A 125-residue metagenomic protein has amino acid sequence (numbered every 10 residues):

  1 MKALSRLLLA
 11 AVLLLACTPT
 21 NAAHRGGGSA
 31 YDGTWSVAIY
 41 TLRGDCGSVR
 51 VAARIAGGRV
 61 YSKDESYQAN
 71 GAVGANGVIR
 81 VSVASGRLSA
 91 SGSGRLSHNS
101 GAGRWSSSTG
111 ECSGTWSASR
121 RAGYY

Functional and structural regions predicted by a protein language model:
M1-L8: Bacterial N-terminal signal peptides that target proteins for export
L8-A16: Bacterial N-terminal signal peptides
T18-A22: Sec/Tat signal peptide C-region and signal peptidase I cleavage site
A23-Y125: Central antiparallel beta-sheet cores of small beta-barrel/beta-sandwich binding domains
